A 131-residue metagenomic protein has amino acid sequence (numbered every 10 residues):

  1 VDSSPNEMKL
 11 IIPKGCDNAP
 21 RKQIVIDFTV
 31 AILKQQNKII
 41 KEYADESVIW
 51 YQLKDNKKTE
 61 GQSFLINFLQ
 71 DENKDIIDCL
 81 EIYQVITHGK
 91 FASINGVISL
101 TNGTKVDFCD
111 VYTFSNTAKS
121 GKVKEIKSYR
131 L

Functional and structural regions predicted by a protein language model:
V1-D17, S63-L131: A beta-strand edge to alpha-helix "cap/lid" segment located at domain peripheries
V1-K34, K38, E42, E46: Short, low-complexity N-terminal intrinsically disordered segments enriched in polar/charged residues
I11-P13, I49-K58: A short gly/proline-enriched turn/hairpin at secondary-structure junctions
F28, I39-K41, V48, L65 (+2 more regions): Hydrophobic pocket/interface hotspot
T29, K34-N37, K54-E60, N73: Short N-terminal helix-initiation segments at or just after the protein's N-terminus
I40-E42, Y51-Q52, L80-E81: Short, hydrophobic secondary-structure boundary micro-motifs
S47-V48, N73: Residue-level detector of secondary-structure transition/capping positions
